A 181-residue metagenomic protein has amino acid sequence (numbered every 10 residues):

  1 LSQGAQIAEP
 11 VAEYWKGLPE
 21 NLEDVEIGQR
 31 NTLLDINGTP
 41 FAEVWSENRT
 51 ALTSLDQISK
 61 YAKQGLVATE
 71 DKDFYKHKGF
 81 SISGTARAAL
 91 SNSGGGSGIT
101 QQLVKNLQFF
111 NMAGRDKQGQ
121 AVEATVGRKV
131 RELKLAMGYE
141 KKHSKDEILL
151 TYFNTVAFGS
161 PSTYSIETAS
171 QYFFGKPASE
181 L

Functional and structural regions predicted by a protein language model:
L1-T32, P40: N-terminal type II signal-anchor transmembrane helix that functions as the membrane-insertion/stop-transfer segment
I27-L181: Peptidoglycan glycan-strand catalytic modules in the bacterial/periplasmic cell-wall system
